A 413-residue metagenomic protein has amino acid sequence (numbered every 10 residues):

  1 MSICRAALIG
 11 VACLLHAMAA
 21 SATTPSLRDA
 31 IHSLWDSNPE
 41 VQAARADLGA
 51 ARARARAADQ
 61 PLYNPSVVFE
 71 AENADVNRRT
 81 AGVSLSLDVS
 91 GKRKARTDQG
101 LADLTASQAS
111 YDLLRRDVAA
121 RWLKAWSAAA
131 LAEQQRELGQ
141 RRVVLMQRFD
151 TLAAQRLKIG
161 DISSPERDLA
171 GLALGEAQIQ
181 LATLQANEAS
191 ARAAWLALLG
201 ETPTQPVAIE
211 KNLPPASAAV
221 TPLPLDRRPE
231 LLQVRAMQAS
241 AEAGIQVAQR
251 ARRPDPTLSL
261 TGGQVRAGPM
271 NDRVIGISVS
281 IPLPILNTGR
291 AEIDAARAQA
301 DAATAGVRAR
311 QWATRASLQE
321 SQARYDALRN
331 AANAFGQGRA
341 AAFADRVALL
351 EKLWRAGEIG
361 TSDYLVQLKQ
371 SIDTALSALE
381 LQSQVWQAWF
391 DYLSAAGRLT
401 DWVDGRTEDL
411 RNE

Functional and structural regions predicted by a protein language model:
L14-S66, E70, R79, S86-L87 (+12 more regions): Bacterial Sec-pathway N-terminal export signals of envelope proteins
Q42-A46, D59-Q60, D88-R115, P165 (+6 more regions): Sec/SRP-type N-terminal targeting helices
L62-N73, R93, P256-Q264: Transmembrane beta-strand segments that form the barrel wall of outer-membrane beta-barrel proteins
A71-D75, L87, G262-R266, L283-I285 (+1 more regions): Transmembrane beta-strands of outer-membrane beta-barrel pores
D75-A81, N271-I275: Residues that define the transmembrane beta-barrel architecture of outer-membrane proteins
A81-L85, W195, G262, I277-I281: Residues on the lipid-exposed face of transmembrane beta-strands in outer-membrane beta-barrel proteins
L114-R116, E176-P203, A342-R398: Short segments within alpha-helical structural elements
D117-P229, S321-L328, S371, A388: Periplasmic alpha-helical coiled-coil/stalk elements that build and connect Gram-negative outer-membrane
